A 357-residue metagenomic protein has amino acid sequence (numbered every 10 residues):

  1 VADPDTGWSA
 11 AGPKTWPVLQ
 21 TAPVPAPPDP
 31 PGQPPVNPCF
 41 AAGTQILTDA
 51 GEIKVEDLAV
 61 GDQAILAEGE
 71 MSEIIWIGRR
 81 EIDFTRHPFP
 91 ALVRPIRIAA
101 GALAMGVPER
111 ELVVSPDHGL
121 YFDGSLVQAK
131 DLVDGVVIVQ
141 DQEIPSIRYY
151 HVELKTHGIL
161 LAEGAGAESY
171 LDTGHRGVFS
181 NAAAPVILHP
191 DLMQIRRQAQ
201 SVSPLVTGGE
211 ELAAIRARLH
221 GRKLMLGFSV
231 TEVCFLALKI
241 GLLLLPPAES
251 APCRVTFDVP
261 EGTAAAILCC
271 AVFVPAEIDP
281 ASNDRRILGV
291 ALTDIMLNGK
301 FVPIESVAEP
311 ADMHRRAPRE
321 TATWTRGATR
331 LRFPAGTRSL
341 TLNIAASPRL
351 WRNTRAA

Functional and structural regions predicted by a protein language model:
V1-E52, D57-A59, E68, S72 (+5 more regions): Long, low-complexity, Gly/Thr
A2-D3, A11, L160-A162, V302-P303: Short, well-ordered strand-loop elements centered on a beta-strand within folded domains, enriched for acidic residues
T6, T15-P17, T21-P23, P28-F40 (+4 more regions): Sequence-level preference for short, compositionally simple segments enriched in small aliphatic or small polar residues
P38-V55, Q63-M193: Long beta-strand-rich cores associated with HINT superfamily self-processing modules
F40, L58, G106, V114 (+5 more regions): Residues that act as N-cap/strand-start positions at coil-to-secondary-structure junctions
E56-A67, V139-D141, V274-L288: Short aromatic-glycine motifs in intrinsically disordered, low-complexity regions
L219-A357: Basic, ligand-binding patches in group-transfer machinery, especially extracytoplasmic/periplasmic segments
